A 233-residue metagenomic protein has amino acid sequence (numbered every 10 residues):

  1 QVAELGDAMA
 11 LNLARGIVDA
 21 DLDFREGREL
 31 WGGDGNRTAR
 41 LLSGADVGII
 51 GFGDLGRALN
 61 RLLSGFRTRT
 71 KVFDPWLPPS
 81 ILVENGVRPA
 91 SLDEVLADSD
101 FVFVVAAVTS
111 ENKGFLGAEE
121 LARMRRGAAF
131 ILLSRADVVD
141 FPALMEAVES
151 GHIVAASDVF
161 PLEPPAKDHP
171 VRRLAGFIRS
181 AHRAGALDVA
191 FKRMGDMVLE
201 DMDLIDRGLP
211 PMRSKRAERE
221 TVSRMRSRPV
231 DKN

Functional and structural regions predicted by a protein language model:
Q1-D46: Phosphate-binding beta-alpha-beta segment of Rossmann-like dinucleotide-binding domains, i.e., the NAD(P)
A3-L22, R61-F66, D196-R207: Oxidoreductase and adenylate-handling cofactor-binding alpha/beta cores
D46, N60, T68-R69: Residues at the starts of beta-strands that form the adenosine-phosphate
F52-G53: Glycine-rich Rossmann-fold phosphate-binding loop(s) that bind the pyrophosphate of adenine dinucleotide cofactors
G56-R57: N-terminal Rossmann-fold NAD(P) dinucleotide-binding loop
G65-V83: NAD(P)-binding Rossmann-fold cofactor-contacting core
L77-P170: Rossmann-like adenosine-cofactor binding region
G127-A129, L133-N233: Rossmann-like dinucleotide-binding domain for NAD(H)/NADP(H)
